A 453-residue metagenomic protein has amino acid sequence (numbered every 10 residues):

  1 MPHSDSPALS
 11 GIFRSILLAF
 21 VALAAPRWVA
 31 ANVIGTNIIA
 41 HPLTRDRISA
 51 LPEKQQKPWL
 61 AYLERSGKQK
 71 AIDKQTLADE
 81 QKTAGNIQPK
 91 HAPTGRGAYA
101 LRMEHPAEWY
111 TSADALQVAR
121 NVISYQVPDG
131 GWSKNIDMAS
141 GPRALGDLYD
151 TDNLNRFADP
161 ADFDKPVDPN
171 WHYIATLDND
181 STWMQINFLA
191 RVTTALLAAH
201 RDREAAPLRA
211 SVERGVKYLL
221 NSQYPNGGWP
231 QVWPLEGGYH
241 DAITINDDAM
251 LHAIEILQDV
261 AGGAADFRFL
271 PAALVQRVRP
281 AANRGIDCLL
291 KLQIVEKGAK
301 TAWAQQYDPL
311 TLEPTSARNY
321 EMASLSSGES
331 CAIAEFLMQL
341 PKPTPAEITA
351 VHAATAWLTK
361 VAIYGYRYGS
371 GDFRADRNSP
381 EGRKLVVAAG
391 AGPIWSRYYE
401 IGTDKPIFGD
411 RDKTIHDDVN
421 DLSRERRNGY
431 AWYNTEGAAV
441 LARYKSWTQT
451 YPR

Functional and structural regions predicted by a protein language model:
P2-I16, A25: Bacterial N-terminal signal peptides that target proteins for export
R27-A31: Sec/Tat signal peptide C-region and signal peptidase I cleavage site
N32-M103, A107-S112, D259, G263-R284 (+3 more regions): Terminal, non-catalytic domain-edge segments
E80, A100-V167, T176-D180: N-terminal carbohydrate-binding/catalytic regions of secreted carbohydrate-active enzymes
T94-M103, A115-A119, D178-T193, N246-A261 (+1 more regions): Well-ordered alpha-helical segments within folded domains of soluble proteins
V118-G130, S211-G228, R279-G298, A350-R367: Long, well-ordered core segments of solenoidal/helical folds
R143-A175, G228-I245, P309-M322: A cross-kingdom feature marking solvent-exposed beta-strand/loop segments within repeated, beta-rich binding/scaffold
T193-T194, A205, R209-V216, L220 (+3 more regions): Eukaryote-skewed repeat-based solenoidal scaffolds used as protein-protein interaction platforms, primarily
